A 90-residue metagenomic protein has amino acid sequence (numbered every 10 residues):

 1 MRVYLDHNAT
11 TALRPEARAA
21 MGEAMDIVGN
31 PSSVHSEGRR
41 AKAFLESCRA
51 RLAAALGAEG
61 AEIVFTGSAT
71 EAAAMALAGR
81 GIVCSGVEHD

Functional and structural regions predicted by a protein language model:
M1-D90: Pyridoxal 5′-phosphate
